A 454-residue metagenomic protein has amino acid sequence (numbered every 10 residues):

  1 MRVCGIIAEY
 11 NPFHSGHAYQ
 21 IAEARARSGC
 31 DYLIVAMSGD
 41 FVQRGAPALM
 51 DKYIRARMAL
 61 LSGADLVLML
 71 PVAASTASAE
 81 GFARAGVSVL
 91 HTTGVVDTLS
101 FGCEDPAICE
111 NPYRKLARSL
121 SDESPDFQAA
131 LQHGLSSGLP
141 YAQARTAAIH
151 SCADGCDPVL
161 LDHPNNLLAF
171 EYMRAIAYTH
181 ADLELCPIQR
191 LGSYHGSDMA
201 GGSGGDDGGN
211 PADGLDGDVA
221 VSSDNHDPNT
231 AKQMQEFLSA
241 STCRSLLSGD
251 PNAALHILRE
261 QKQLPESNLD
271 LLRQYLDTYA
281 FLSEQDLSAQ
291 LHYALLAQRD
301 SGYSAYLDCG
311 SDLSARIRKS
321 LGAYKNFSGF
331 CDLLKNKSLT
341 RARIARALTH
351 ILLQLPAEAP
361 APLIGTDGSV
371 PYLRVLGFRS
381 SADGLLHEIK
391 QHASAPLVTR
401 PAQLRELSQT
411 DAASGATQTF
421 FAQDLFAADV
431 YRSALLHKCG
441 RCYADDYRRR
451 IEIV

Functional and structural regions predicted by a protein language model:
M1-R55: N-terminal catalytic cores of NTP/NDP-binding nucleotidyl/phosphoryl-transfer enzymes
A8, V42-Q43, A59, A73-A74 (+1 more regions): Short, contiguous strand/loop micro-motifs
R25, A56-L60, R174-A177, R244: Class I S-adenosyl-L-methionine
R25-A26, L60, V87, H91-T92: Non-catalytic positions within long, well-ordered alpha-helices that form the structural scaffold/packing of enzyme
S28-C30, A64, V95-V96: Short, high-confidence coil segments that cap the C-terminus of an alpha-helix and link into the following beta-strand
D31, D65, A181-L183: A structural micro-motif
L61-P71: A glycine-rich helix N-cap at a beta->alpha junction
M69-V454: Active-site cores that bind ATP or allylic diphosphates and position pyrophosphate for catalysis
